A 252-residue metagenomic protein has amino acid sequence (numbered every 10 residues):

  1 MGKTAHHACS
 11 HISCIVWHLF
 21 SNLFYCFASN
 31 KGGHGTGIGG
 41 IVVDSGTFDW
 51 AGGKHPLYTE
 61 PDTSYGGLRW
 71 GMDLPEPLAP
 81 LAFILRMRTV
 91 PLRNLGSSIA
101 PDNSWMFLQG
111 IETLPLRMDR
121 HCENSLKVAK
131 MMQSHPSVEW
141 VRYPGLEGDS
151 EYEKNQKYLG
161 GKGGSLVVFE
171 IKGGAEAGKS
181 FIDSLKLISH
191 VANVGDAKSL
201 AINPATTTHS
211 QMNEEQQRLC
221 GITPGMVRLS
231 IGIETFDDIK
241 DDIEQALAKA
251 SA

Functional and structural regions predicted by a protein language model:
M1-H34: Conserved PLP phosphate-binding loop immediately N-terminal to the Schiff-base lysine helix in PLP-dependent enzymes
H7, L146, K172, G232-E234: Active-site beta-loop-alpha junctions enriched in small/polar residues
C14, K130, K179, D237-D241: Alpha-helical elements of the RecA-like P-loop NTPase motor core of helicases
I15-H18, K127, Q245: Alpha-helical scaffolding segments of alpha/beta enzyme cores, especially the outer helices of TIM-barrel or partial
H18, P136, P224: Structured loop/turn residues at beta-strand edges in well-structured enzyme cores
N22, N30-L166, E170-S199: Active-site C-terminal subdomain of aminotransferase-like
R117, D183-S184, K198-A252: PLP-dependent enzyme catalytic core of the Aspartate aminotransferase-like
